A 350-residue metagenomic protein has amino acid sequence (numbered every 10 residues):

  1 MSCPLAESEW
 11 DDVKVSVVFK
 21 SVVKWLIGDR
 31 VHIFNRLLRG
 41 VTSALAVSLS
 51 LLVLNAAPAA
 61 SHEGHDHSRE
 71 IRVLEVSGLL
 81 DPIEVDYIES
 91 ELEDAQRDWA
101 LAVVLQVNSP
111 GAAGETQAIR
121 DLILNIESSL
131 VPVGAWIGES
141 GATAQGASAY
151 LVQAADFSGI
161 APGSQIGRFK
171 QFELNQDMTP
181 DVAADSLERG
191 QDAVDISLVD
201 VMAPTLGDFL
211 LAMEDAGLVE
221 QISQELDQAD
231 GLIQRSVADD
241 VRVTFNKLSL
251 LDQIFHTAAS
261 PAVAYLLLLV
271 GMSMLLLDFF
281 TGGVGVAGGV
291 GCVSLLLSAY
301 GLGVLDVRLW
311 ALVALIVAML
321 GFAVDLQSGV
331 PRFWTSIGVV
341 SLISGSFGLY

Functional and structural regions predicted by a protein language model:
T42-V53: Bacterial N-terminal signal peptides
P58-F255: Soluble extramembrane regions of membrane proteins in the secretory/endomembrane system
V201-V313, M319, A323-L326: Non-cytosolic juxtamembrane linkers/loops that tether extracellular or periplasmic domains to nearby transmembrane
G288-L296, T335-S344: Central hydrophobic cores of alpha-helical transmembrane segments in multi-pass integral membrane proteins
L326-Q327, S344-Y350: Transmembrane helix-loop junctions at the membrane interface of multipass transporters and ion channels
